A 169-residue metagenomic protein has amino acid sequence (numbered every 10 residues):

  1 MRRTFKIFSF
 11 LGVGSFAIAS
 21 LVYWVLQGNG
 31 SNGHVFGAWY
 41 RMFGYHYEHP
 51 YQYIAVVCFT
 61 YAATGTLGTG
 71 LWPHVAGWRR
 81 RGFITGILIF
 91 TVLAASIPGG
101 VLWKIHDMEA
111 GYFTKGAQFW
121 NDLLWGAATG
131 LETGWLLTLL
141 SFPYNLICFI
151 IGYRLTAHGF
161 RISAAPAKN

Functional and structural regions predicted by a protein language model:
M1-N169: Juxtamembrane/disordered regions of integral membrane proteins
